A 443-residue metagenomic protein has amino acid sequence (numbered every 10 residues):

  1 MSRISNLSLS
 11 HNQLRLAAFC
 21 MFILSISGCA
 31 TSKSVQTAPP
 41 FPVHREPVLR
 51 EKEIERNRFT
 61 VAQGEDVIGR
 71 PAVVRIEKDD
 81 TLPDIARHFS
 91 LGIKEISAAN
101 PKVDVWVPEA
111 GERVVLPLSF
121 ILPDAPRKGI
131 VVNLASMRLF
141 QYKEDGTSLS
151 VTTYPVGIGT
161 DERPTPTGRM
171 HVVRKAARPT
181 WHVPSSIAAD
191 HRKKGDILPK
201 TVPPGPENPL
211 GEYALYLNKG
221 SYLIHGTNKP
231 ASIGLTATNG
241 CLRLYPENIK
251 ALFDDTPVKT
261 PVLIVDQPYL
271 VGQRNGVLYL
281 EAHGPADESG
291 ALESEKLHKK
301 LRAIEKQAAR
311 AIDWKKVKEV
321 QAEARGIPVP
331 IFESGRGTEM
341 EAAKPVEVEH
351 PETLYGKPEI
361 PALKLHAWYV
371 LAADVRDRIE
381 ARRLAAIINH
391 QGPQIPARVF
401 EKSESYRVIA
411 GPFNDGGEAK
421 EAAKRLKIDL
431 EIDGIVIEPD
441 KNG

Functional and structural regions predicted by a protein language model:
S2-S8, C29-I76, W106-F120, E295 (+3 more regions): Primarily N-terminal secretory
A17-I26: Bacterial N-terminal signal peptides
S32-K33, T37, E77-V107, L149-T152 (+2 more regions): LysM (lysin motif) carbohydrate-binding repeats in extracellular/periplasmic proteins that recognize
A38-P40, I187-V346: Exported/periplasmic cell-wall-interacting domains
E55-S90, V375, F400, E404: Primarily a LysM-type cell-wall glycan-binding module
G92-K94, A98, E109-R113, P117-R169 (+10 more regions): Cell wall/extracellular polymer interaction/catalysis modules
E288, L371-E380: Short, surface-exposed ligand-recognition loops at beta-strand->loop->(often short) alpha-helix junctions that present
E352-L365, R376-G443: Extracytoplasmic
